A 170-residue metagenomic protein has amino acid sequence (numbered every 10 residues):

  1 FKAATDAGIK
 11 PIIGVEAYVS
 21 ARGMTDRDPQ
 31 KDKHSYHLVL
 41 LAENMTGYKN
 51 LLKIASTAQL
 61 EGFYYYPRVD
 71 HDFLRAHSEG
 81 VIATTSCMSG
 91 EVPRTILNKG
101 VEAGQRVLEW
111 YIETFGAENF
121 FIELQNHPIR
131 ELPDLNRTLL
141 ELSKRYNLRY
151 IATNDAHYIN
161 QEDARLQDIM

Functional and structural regions predicted by a protein language model:
F1-M170: Phosphodiester-processing cores and adjacent nucleic acid-binding clamps
